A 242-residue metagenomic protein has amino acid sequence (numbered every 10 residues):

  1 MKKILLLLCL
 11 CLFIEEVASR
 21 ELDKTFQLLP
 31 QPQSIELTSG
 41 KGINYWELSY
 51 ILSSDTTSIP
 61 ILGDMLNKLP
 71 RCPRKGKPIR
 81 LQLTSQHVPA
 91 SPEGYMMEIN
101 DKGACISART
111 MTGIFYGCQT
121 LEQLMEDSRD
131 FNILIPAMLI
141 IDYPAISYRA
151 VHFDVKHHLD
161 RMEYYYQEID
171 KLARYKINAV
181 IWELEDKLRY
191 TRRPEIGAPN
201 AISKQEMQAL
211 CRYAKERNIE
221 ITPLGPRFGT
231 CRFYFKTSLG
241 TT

Functional and structural regions predicted by a protein language model:
K3-F13: Sec-dependent N-terminal signal peptides
I4-L5, Q82, V151: Small/flexible residues
L6-L7, S19, K187, K236: Short amphipathic alpha-helical "recognition" segments used for binding
L7-L8, V17, I79, C211: Intrinsically disordered, low-complexity segments enriched in polar/charged small residues
C11-L12, K24, E93, I219: Short non-domain terminal segments
I14-A18, R192-E195: Generic low-polarity alpha-helical segments
V17-I141: Acidic, contiguous N-terminal accessory segments
V88-G94, I99-T242: Feature activates predominantly on carbohydrate-active enzymes
